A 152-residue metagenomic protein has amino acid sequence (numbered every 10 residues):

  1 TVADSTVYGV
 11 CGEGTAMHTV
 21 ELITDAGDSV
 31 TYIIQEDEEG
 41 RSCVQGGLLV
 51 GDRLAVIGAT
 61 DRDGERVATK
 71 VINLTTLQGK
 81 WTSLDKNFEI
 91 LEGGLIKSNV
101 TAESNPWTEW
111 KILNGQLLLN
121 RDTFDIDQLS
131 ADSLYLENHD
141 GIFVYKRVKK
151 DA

Functional and structural regions predicted by a protein language model:
T1-I23, S42-E92, D132-A152: Short, flexible, surface-exposed loop segments at domain boundaries
V2-V7, L84-D127: N-terminal glycine/threonine-rich, aromatic-flanked beta-hairpin/loop signature
I23-S29, D122-D125: Short solvent-exposed strand/turn elements
D28-G46: Beta-strand/loop nucleic-acid-binding surfaces
D28-Y32, P106-T108, F143-V144: Short beta-strand segments
I34-E39, G93-G94, K111-L113, Q128-A131 (+1 more regions): A short, sequence-level motif marking secondary-structure junctions
